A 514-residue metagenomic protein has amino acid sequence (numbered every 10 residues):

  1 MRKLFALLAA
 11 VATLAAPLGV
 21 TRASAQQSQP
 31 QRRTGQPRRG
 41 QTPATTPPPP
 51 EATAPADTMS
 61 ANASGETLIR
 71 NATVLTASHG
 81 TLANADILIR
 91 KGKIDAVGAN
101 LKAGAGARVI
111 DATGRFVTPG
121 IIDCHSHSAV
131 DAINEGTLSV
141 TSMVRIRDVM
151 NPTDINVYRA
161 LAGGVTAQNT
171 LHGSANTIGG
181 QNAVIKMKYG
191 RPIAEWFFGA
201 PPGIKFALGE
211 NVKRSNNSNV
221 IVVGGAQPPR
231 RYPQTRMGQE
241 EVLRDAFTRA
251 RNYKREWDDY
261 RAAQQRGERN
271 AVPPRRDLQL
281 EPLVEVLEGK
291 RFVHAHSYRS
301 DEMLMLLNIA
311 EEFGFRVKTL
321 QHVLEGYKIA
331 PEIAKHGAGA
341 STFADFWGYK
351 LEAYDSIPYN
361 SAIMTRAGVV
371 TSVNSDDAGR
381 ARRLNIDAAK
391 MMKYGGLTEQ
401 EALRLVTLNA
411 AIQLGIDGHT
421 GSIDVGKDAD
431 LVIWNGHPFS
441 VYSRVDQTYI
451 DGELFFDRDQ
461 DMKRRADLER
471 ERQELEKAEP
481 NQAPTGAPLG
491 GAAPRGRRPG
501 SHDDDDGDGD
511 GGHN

Functional and structural regions predicted by a protein language model:
M1-L8, L18-G19: Bacterial N-terminal signal peptides that target proteins for export
T13-A23: C-terminal segment of classical bacterial N-terminal signal peptides
Q26-S64, E474-K477, Q482-H502, G509 (+1 more regions): N-terminal pre-domain segments of enzymes
E51-G65, V74, S78-T118: Histidine-rich, glycine-flanked metal-binding segment
A56-A61, V74-D86, A99, L397-L405 (+1 more regions): Acidic, glycine-enriched loop/beta-strand segments at the rims of small-molecule binding/catalytic pockets
A107, A112-A183, R191: Metal-associated gating/positioning segment near the N- to mid-region
I133, V140-V144, F292, P331-W434 (+1 more regions): His/Asp/Glu-enriched, well-ordered alpha-helical/loop segment that forms or immediately abuts the divalent-metal
L161-Q321, R444, I450, D461 (+1 more regions): Polyanionic/metal-chelating signatures
